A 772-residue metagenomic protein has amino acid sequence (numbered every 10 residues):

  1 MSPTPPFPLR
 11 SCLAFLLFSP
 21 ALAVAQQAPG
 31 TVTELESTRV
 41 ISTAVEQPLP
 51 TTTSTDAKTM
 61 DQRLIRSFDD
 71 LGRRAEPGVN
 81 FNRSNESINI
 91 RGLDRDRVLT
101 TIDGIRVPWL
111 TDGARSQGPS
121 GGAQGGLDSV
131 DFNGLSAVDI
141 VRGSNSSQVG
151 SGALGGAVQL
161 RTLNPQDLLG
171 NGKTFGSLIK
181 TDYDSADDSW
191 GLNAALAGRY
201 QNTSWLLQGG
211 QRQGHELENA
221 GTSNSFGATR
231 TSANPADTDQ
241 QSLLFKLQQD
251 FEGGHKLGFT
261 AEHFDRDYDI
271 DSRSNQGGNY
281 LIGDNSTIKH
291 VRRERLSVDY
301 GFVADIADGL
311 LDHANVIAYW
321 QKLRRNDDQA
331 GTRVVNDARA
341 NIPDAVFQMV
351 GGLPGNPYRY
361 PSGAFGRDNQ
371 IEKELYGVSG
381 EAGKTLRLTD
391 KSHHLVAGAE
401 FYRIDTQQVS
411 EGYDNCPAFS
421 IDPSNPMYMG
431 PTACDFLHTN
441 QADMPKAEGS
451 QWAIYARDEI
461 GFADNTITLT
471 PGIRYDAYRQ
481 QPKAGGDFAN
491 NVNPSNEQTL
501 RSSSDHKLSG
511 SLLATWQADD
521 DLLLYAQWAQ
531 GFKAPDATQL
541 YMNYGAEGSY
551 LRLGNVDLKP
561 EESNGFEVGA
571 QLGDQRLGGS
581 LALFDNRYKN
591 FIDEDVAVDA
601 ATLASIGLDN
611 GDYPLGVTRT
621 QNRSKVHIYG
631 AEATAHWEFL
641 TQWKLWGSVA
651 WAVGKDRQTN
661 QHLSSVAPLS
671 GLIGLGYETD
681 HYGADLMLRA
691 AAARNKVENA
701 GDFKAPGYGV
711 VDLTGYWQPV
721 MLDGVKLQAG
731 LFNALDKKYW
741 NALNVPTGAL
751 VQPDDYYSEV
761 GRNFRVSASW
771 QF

Functional and structural regions predicted by a protein language model:
P29-L168, V568: Acidic, small-polar-rich N-terminal luminal/periplasmic segments of exported/outer-membrane proteins
L110, F532, F584-N590, E594-V596 (+2 more regions): C-terminal beta-signal and adjacent terminal beta-strands/loops of Gram-negative outer-membrane beta-barrel proteins
T174-K180, D184-K289, A693: Periplasmic-side early beta-strands and strand-to-turn transitions of outer-membrane beta-barrels
W205-T222, T229, I270-I282, L323-N369 (+4 more regions): Surface-exposed extracellular loop regions of Gram-negative outer-membrane beta-barrel proteins
N234, G254-G309, L323-R333, A338 (+1 more regions): Flexible loop and strand-edge segments within Gram-negative outer membrane beta-barrel domains
G283-A307, D443-G449, T499-S509, L513 (+6 more regions): Outer-membrane beta-barrel signature, preferentially recognizing the C-terminal barrel domain of Gram-negative
K384, F462-A463, L469, F584-Y588 (+4 more regions): Gram-negative outer-membrane beta-barrel transporters
S392-L522, G545: Signature of Gram-negative outer-membrane beta-barrel scaffolds
